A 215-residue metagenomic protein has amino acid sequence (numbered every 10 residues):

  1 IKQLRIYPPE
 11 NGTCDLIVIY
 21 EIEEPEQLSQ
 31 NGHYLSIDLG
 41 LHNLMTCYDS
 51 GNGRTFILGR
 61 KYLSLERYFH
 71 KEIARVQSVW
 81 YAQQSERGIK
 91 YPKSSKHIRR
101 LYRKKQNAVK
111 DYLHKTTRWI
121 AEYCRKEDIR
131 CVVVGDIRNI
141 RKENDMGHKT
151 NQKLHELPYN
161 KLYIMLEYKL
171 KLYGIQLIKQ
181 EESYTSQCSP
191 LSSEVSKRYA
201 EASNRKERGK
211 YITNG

Functional and structural regions predicted by a protein language model:
I1-Y7: Well-ordered mid-protein domain cores that form the structural environment of catalytic cofactors
P8-G215: Positively charged, helix-rich recognition surfaces that bind polyanionic ligands
